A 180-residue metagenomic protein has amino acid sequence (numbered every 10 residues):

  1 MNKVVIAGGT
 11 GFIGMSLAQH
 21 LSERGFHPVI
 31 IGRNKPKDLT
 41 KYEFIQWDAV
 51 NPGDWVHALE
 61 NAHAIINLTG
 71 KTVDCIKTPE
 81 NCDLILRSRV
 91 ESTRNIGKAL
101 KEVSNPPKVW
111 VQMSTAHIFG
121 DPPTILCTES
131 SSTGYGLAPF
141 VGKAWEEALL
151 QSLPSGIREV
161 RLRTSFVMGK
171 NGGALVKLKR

Functional and structural regions predicted by a protein language model:
V4-R24: N-terminal Rossmann NAD(P)H-binding glycine-rich loop of SDR-like oxidoreductase domains
S16, H20, A99, A148: Rossmann-fold NAD(P)-dependent oxidoreductase module
I30-K37: Short, polar loop motifs at secondary-structure junctions
P36, Y42-S92: NAD(P)H-binding glycine-rich loop region in Rossmannoid oxidoreductase-like domains and their noncatalytic homologs
D83-V90, I125-C127, S131-E146, M168 (+1 more regions): Short-chain dehydrogenase/reductase
R94-G136: Conserved Rossmann-fold NAD(P)-dependent oxidoreductase catalytic core, especially the SDR/UDP-sugar
T115, E147-K170: Conserved beta-loop-beta element that borders a ligand/cofactor-binding pocket
